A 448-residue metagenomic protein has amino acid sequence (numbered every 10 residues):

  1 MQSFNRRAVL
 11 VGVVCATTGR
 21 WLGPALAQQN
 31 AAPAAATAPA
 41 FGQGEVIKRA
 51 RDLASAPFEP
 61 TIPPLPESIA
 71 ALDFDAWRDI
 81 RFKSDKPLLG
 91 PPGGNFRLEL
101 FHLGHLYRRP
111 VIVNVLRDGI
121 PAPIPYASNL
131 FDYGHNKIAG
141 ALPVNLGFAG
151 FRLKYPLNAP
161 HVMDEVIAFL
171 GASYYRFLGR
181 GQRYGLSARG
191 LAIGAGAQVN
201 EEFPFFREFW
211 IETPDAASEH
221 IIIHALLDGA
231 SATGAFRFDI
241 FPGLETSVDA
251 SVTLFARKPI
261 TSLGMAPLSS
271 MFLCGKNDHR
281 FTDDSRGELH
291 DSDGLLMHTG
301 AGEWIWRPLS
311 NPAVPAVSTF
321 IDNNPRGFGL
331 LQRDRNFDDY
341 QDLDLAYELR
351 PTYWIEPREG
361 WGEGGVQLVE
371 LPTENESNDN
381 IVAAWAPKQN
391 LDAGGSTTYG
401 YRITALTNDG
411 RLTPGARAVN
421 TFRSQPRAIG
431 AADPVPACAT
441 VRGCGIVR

Functional and structural regions predicted by a protein language model:
M1-T17: N-terminal secretory signal peptides and thylakoid transit peptides that target proteins across membranes
W21-I62, E67: C-terminal segment of N-terminal export signals and the immediately downstream linker at the start of the mature
P57-A195: Solvent-exposed N-terminal domain segments of exported/luminal and surface proteins
D75, A168-L170, Q182, T261 (+3 more regions): A contiguous, surface-exposed recognition patch within enzymatic or periplasmic domains that forms
G185-F241, G362-D379: Extended, loop-rich substrate-binding clefts of extracytoplasmic carbohydrate-active enzymes
A225-C274: Acidic, contiguous internal or C-terminal segments within carbohydrate-active enzymes that form a structured patch used
T413-V447: Surface beta-strand/loop "capping" patches
